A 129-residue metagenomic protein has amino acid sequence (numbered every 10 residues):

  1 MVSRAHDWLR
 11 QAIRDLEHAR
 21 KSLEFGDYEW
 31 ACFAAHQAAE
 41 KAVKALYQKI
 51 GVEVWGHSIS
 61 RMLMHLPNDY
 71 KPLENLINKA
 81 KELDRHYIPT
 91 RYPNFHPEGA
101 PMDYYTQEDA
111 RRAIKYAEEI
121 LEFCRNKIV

Functional and structural regions predicted by a protein language model:
M1-V129: Terminal alpha-helical segments
